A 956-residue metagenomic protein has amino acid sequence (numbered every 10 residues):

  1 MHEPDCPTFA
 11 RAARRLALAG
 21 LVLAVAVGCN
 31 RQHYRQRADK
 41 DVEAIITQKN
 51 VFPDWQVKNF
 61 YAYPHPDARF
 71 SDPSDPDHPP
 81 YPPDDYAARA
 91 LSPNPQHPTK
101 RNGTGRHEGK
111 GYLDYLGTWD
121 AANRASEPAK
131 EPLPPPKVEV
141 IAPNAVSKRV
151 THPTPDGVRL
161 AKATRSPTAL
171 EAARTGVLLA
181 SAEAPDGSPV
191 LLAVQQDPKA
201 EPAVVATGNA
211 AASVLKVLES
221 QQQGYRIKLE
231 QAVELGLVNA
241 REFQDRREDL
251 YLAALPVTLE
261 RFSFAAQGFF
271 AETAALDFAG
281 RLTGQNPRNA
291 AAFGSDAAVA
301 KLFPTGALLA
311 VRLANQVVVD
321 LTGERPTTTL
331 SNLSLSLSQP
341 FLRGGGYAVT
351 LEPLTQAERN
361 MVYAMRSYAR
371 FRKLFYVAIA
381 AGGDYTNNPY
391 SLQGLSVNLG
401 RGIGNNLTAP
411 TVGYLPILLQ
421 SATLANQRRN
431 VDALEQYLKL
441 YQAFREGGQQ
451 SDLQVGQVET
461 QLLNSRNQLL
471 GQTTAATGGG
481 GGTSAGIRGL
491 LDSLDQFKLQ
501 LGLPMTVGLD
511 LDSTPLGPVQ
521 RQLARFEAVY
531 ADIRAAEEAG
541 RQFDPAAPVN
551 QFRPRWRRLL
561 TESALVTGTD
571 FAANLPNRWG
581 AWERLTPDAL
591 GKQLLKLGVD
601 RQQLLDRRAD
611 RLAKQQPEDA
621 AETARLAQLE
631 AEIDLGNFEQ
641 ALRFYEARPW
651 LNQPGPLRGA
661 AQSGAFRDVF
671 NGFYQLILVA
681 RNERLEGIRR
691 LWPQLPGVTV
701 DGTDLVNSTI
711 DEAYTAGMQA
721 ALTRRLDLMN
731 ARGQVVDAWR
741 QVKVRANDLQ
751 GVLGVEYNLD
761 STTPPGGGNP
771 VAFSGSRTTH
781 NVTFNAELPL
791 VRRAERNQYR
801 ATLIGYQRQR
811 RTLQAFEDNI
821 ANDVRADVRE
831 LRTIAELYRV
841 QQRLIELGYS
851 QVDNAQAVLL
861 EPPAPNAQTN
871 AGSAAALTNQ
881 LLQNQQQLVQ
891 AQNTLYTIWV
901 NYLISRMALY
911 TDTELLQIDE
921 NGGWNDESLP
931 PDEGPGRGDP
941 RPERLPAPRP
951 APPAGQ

Functional and structural regions predicted by a protein language model:
V25-G28: C-terminal motif of bacterial Sec signal peptides marking the signal peptidase cleavage site
N30-H33: Bacterial signal peptide processing site
D41, I45-V57, A62, A475-E683 (+6 more regions): Acidic, low-complexity, intrinsically disordered peripheral segments
Y63-G157, S166-P167, E171-V177, V194-L235 (+1 more regions): Regulatory alphaC helix of protein kinase catalytic domains
R124-K137, I141, S147-P153, L160-T168 (+10 more regions): Small/polar, glycine/serine/threonine/aspartate-rich low-complexity segments that form flexible
V238-R247, Y251-A266, D296-T327, S336-P353 (+7 more regions): A glycine-/polar-enriched beta->alpha junction
R246, L250-V257, A357-N360, A364 (+18 more regions): Amphipathic alpha-helical coiled-coil segments
S263, A271-D277, A314-Q316, P340 (+9 more regions): Outer-membrane beta-barrel pore domains and translocons
